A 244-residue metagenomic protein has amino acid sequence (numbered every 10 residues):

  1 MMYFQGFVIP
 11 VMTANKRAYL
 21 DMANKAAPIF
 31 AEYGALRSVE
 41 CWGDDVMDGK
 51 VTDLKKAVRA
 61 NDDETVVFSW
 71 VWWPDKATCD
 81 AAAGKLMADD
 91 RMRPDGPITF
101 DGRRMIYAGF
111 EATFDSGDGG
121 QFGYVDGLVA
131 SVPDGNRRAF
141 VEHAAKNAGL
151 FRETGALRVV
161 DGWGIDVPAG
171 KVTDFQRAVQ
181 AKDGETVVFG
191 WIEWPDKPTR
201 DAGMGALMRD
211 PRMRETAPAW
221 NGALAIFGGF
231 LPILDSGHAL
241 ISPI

Functional and structural regions predicted by a protein language model:
M1-N24, Y33: Hydrophobic, helix-prone linear segments
F4-V11, K50-K85, Y124-V132, K171-L207: Short, well-ordered beta-strand segments in beta-rich or mixed alpha/beta enzyme and ligand-binding folds
V8-N15, G117-T154: Surface-exposed interaction/gating patches
N15-R17, T78-C79, D90-M92, N136-A139 (+2 more regions): Short loop/beta submotifs within extracellular cysteine-rich repeat domains
L20-A26, A82-D90, V141-N147, G203-P211: Short amphipathic alpha-helices in soluble, non-transmembrane regions that often serve as interface/regulatory elements
I29-Y33, P74-A77, F100, E153 (+1 more regions): A short, structured loop/turn motif at beta-sheet edges
A31, R37-D62, A88-F122, R152 (+2 more regions): Glycine-rich beta-strand-turn "strand-cap" elements at beta-sheet edges
